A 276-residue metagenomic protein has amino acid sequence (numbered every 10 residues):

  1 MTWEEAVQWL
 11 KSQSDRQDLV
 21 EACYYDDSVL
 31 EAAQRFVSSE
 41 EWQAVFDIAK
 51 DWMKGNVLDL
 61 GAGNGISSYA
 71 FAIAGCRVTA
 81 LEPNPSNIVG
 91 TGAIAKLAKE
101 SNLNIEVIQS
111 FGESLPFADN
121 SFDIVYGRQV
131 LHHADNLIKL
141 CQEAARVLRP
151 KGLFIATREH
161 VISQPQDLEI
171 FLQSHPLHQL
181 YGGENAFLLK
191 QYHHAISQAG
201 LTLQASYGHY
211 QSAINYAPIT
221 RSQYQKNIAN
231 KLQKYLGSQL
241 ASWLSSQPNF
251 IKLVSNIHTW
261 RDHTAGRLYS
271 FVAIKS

Functional and structural regions predicted by a protein language model:
M1-W52, A70, S101: Conserved class I S-adenosyl-L-methionine
M53-G63: Conserved class I S-adenosyl-L-methionine
G65-S114: Class I SAM-dependent methyltransferase SAM/SAH-binding core
S101, V107, Q211-S276: A C-terminal cap/extension of S-adenosyl-L-methionine-dependent methyltransferases that defines the acceptor-substrate
Y126: A conserved beta-strand element that flanks and buttresses the S-adenosyl-L-methionine
I138-L153: A short glycine-rich, Lys/Arg-flanked "PGG" loop and its adjoining helix->strand segment in the class I
L153-H178: Conserved class I S-adenosyl-L-methionine
H175-Q191: Acceptor-substrate binding/catalytic loop of class I
